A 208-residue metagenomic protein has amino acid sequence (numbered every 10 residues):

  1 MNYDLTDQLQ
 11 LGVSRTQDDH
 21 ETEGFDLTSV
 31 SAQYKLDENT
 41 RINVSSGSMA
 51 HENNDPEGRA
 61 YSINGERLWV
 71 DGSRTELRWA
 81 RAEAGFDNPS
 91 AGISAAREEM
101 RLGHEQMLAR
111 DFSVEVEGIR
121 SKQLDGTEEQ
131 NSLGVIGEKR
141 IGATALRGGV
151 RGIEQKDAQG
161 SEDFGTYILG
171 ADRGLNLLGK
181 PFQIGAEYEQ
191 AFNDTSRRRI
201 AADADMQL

Functional and structural regions predicted by a protein language model:
M1-L208: Gram-negative and organellar
